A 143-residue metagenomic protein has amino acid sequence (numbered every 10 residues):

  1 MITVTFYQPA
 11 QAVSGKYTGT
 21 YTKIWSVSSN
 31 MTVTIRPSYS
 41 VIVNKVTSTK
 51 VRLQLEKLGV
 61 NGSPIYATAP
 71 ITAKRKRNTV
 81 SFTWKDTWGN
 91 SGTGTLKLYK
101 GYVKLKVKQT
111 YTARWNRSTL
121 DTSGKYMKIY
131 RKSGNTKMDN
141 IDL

Functional and structural regions predicted by a protein language model:
I2-G15: Sec-dependent signal peptide cleavage junction
A12-S38, Y126, N140: Tryptophan-anchored aromatic micro-motifs
G19-S28, R52-G59, K85-T87, K106-A113: Generic short beta-strand segments
M31-T72, D121: N-terminal glycine/threonine-rich, aromatic-flanked beta-hairpin/loop signature
V33-N44, G92-K100, I129: Broad, structure-driven detector of short, well-ordered beta-strand segments within folded domains
Q54-K104: Contiguous, well-ordered beta-strand patches that form the walls/edges of small beta-barrel/beta-sandwich domains
E56, K128-L143: Short, low-complexity, Pro/Ser/Thr/Gly-rich segments in the mature regions of secreted, periplasmic
V107-I129: Short, exposed beta-strand-loop hairpins at the edges of beta-sheets in extracellular/periplasmic proteins
